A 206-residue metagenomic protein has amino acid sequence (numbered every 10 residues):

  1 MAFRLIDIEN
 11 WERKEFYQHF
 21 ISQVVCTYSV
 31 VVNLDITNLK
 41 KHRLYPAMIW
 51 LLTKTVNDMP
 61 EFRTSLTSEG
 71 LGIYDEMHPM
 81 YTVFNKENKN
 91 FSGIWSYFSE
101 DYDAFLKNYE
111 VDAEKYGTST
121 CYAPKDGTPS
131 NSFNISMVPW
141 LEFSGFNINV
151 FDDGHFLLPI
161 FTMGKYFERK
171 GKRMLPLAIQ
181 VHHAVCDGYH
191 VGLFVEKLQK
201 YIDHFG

Functional and structural regions predicted by a protein language model:
M1-V31, A123, S130-M174: Flexible, Gly/Pro-enriched loop and linker segments at secondary-structure and domain junctions
I21-L39, E76-E100, M174-Q180: Acyl/amide activation-and-transfer machinery of modular secondary-metabolite enzymes
K40-R43, G188-Y189: Short, conserved charged micro-motifs
H42-P79: Hydrophobic "lid/gating" helix adjacent to the active-site nucleophile that controls access to an acyl-thioester pocket
P46, N88-K89, C186: Non-catalytic regulatory/linker segments of enzymes
L52, L106-A113, F194-I202: Short amphipathic C-terminal alpha-helix that caps PH/PH-like domains
N85-F143: Helical lid/core segments from catalytic subdomains that handle acyl or acyl-like groups
H155-G206: Active-site-proximal acidic secondary-structure segment that organizes catalysis
